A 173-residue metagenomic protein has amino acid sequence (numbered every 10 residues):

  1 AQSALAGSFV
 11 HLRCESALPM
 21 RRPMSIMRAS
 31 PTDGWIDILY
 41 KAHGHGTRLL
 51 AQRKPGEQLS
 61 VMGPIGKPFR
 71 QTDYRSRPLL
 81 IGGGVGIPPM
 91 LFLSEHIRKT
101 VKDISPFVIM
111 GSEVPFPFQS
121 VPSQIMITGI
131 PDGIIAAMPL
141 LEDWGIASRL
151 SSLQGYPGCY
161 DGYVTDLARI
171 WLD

Functional and structural regions predicted by a protein language model:
A1-E57: Ferredoxin-reductase
T47-D173: FNR/FR-type flavoprotein reductase catalytic core
